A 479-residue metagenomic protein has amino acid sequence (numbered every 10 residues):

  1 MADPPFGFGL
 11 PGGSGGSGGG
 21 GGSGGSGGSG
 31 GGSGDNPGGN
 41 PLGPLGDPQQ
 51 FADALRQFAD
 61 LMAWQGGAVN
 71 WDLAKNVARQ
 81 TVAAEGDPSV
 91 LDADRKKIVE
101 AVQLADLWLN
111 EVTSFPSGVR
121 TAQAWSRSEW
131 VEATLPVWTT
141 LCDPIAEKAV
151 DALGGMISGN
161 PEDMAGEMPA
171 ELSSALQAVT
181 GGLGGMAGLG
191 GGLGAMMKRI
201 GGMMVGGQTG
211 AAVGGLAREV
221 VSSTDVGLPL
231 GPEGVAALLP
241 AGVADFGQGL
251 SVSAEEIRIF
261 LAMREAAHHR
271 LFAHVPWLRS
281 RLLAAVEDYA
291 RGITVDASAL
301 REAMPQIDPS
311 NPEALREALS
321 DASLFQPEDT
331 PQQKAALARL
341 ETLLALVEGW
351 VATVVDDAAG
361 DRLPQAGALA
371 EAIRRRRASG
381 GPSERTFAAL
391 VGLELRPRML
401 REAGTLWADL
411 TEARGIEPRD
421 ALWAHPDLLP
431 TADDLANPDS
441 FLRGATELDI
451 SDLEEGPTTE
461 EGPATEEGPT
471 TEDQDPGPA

Functional and structural regions predicted by a protein language model:
M1-G159, R414-A479: N-terminal low-structure segments adjacent to metalloprotease catalytic domains across cellular compartments
A78, A83-K96, E100, A217 (+4 more regions): An N-terminal structural lobe/cap that precedes and organizes the functional/catalytic core across diverse proteins
I98-A241: Auxiliary, metal-adjacent structural segments of Zn-dependent hydrolase domains
M203-T224, F272-L324, A335-R362: Post-HExxH zinc-binding segment in Zn-dependent metallohydrolases
L228-A244, P312-T330: A short mid-domain helix/strand-loop element embedded in enzyme catalytic domains that forms or borders the active-site
V243-M263: Short pre-active-site segment immediately N-terminal to the catalytic Zn-binding motif
I257-P276, W407: Active-site recognition of the HExxH zinc-binding catalytic motif
Q326-A479: Pan-zinc metallopeptidase signature
